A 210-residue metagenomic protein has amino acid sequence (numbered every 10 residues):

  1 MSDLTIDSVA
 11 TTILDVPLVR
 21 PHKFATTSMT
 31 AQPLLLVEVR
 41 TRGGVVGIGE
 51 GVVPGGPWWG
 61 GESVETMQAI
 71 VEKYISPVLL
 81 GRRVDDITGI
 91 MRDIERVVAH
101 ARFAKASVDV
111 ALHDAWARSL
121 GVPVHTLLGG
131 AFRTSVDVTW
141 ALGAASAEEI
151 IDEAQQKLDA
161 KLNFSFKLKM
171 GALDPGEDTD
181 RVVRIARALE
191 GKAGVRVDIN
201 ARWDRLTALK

Functional and structural regions predicted by a protein language model:
S2-R196, N200-R202, L206-L209: N-terminal capping/lid subdomain adjacent to the active-site entrance of alpha/beta enzymes
